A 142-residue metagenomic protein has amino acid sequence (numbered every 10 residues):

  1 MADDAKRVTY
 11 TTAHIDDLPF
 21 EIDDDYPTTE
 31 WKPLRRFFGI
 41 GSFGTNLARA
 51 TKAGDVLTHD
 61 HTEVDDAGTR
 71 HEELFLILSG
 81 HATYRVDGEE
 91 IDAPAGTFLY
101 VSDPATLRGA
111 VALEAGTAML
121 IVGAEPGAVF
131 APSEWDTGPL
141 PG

Functional and structural regions predicted by a protein language model:
M1-L57, T137-G142: A short, N-terminal "cap"/entry segment at the start of jelly-roll beta-barrel domains of the cupin/DSBH fold
F43, A50-G54, H81-T83, E125-A128: Short, charged/polar surface micro-motifs in flexible loops or helix N-caps
G44-T69, D103-A105: Conserved short histidine dyad/triad with adjacent acidic residue
T45, Y100-V101, E114-A131: A short hydrophobic beta-strand segment most commonly corresponding to one strand of the jelly-roll/cupin
D66-Y84: Short, conserved beta-strand element in jelly-roll/cupin
D87-A105: Short acidic-glycine-tyrosine-enriched beta hairpin
A93-P94, G109-A112, V129-F130: Acidic/histidine-enriched, beta-strand-rich ligand/metal-binding domains
